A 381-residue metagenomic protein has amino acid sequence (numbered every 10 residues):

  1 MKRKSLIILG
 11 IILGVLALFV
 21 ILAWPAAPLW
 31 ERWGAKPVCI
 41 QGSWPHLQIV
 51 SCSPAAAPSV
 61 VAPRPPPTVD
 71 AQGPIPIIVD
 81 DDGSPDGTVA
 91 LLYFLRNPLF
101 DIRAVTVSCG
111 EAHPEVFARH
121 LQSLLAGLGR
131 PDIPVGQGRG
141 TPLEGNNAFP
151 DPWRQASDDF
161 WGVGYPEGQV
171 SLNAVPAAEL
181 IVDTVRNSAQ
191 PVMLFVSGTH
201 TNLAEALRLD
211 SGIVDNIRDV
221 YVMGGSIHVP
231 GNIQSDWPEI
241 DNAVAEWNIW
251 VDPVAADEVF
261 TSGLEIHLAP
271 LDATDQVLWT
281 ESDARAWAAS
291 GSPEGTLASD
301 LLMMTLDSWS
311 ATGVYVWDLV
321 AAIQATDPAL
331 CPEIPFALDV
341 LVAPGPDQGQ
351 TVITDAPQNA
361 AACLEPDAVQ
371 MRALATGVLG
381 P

Functional and structural regions predicted by a protein language model:
M1-A17: N-terminal Sec-pathway targeting helices
V15-A26: Hydrophobic alpha-helical membrane-insertion segments, chiefly the h-region of N-terminal signal peptides
A27-G34, P54, P58-I75, L92-N97 (+3 more regions): Conformational coupling and interaction surfaces
P67-D81, P85-S123, P131, Y165-L268 (+1 more regions): Active-site histidine-anchored catalytic micro-motif
P134-S171: Surface-exposed loop and adjacent secondary-structure segments within mature catalytic domains
N146-A148, G231-Q234, W279-E281: Short, well-ordered secondary-structure micro-motifs
